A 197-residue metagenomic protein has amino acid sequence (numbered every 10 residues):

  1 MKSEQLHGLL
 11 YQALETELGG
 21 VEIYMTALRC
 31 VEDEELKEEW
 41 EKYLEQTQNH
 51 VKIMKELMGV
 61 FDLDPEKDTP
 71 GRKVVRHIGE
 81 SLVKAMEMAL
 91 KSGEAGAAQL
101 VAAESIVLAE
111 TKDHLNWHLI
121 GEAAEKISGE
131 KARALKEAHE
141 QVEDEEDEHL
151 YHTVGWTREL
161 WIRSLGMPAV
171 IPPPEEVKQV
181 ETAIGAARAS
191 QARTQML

Functional and structural regions predicted by a protein language model:
M1-H7, F61-D64, A97-L100, E159-M167: Membrane-interacting alpha-helical segments
S3-A13, D33-I53, K67, Q99-A109 (+1 more regions): Alpha-helical scaffold segments that form or flank carboxylate-/histidine-based iron centers
L6-R29, V74-E130, E137-A138, T194-L197: Acidic/histidine-rich alpha-helical segments that form the ligand environment of transition-metal centers
E17, V21-E35, V51, K55-M58: Short amphipathic alpha-helical segments enriched in hydrophobics
C30-D33, V60, K126, E159: Secondary-structure boundary motif
E35-V83, T153-W156: Conserved alpha-helical segments that form or flank metal/cofactor-binding pockets of metalloenzymes
D62, G79-L82, M86, L90-G93 (+4 more regions): Generic secondary-structure transition motif, activating predominantly at the C-termini of alpha-helices
A102-M196: Preference for long, well-ordered alpha-helical segments
